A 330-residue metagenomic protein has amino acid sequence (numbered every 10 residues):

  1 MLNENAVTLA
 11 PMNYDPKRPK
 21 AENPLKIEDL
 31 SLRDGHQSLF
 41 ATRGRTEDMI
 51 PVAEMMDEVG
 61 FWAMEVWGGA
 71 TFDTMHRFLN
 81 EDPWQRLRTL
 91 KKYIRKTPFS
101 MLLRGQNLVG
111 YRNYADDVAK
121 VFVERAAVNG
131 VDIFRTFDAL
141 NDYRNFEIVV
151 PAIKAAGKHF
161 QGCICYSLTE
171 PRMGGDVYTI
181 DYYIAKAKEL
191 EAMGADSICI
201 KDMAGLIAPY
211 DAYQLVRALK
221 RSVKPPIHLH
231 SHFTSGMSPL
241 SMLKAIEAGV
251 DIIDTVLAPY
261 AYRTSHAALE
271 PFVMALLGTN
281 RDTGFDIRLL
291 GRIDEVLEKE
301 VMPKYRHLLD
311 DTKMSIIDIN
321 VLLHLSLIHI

Functional and structural regions predicted by a protein language model:
L2-V118, A126: N-terminal capping/small domains of soluble enzymes
I27-L30, M64-V66, T97-R104, F134-R135 (+4 more regions): Hydrophobic faces of well-ordered beta-strands that scaffold small-molecule active sites in alpha/beta enzyme cores
G35, T136, I198, G249 (+1 more regions): Conserved, mostly hydrophobic/aromatic
G68-A152, H159, I164-I184, A208: Active-site beta->alpha loop and helix N-cap motifs at the rims of alpha/beta catalytic domains
G236-A248: Catalytic cores of alpha/beta
V250-S265: Glycine-rich phosphate-binding active-site loops on the catalytic face of alpha/beta enzymes
Y262-T283: C-terminal helical cap(s) of enzyme catalytic domains, especially alpha/beta-barrels
I328-I330: Conserved small/polar residues in nucleotide/adenosyl-binding loops
